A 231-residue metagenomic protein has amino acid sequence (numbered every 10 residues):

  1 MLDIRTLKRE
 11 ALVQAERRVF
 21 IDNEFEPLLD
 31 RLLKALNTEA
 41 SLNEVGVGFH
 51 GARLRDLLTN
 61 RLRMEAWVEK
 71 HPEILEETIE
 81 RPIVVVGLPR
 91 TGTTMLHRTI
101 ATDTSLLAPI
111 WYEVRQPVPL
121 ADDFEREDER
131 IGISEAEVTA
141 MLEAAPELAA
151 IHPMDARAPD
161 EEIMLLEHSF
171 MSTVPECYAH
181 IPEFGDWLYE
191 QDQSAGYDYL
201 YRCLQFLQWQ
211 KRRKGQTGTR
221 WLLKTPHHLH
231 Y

Functional and structural regions predicted by a protein language model:
M1-P72: Long, basic/Gly/Ser/Thr-rich N-terminal segments that mediate initial subcellular attachment or targeting
H50, L54, G196-C203, Y231: Alpha-helical packing segments of well-folded alpha/beta enzyme cores
E73-E80: Phosphate-binding P-loop
P82-V84, S105-L107, T219-W221: Beta-sheet entry/capping signal
V84-T104: Glycine-rich phosphate-binding P-loop
T102-Y112: Post-Walker A helix-loop "phosphate-sensing" segment adjacent to the P-loop in P-loop NTPases
E113-W221: PAPS-dependent sulfation machinery
T225-Y231: ATP-dependent NMP and nucleoside kinases share a basic, alpha-helical "lid"
